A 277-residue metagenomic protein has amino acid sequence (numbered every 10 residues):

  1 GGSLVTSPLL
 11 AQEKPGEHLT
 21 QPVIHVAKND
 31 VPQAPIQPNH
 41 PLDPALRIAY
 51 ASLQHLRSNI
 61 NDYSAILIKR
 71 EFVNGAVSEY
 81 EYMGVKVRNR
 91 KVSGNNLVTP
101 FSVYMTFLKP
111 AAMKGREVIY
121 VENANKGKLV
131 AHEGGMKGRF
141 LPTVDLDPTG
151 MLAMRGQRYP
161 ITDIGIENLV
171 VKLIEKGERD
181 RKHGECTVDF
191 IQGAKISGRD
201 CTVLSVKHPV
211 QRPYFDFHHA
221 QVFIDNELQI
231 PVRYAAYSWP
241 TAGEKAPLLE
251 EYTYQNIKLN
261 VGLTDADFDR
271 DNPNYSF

Functional and structural regions predicted by a protein language model:
L4-N39: Compositionally biased, proline/threonine/alanine/serine-rich low-complexity intrinsically disordered stretches
L10-A11, I24, P38-H40, S58 (+3 more regions): Hydrophobic transmembrane signal anchors and adjacent membrane-proximal interface regions, especially in viral
V26-K28, V87-N89, E122, F190-Q192: Surface-exposed beta-strand edges and flanking loops
I36, L42-D43, V206-K207: Short leucine-rich amphipathic alpha-helices used at interfaces
H40-G138: N-terminal mature ectodomain segment of secretory-pathway/periplasmic proteins
K69-N74, T106-A111, I119, N125-F277: Gly/Pro-enriched, hydrophobic low-complexity segments that function as extracytoplasmic propeptides/linkers
